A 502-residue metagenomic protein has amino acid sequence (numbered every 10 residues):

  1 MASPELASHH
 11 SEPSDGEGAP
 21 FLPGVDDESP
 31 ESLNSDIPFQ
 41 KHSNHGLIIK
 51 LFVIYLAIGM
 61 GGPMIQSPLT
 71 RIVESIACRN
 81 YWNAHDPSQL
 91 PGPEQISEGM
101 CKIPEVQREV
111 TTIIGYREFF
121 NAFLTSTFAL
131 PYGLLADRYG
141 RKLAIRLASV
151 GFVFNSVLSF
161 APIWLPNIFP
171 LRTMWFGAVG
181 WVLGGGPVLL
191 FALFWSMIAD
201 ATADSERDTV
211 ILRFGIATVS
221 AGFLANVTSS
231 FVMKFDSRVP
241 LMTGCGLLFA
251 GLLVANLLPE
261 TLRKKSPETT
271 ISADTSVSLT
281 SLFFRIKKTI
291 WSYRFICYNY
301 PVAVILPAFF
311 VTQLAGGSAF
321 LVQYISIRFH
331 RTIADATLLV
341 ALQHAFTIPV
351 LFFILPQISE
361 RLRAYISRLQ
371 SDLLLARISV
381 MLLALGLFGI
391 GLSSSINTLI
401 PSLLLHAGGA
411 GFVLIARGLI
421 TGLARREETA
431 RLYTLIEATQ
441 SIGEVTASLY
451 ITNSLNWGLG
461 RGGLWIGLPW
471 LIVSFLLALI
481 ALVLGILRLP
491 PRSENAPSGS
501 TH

Functional and structural regions predicted by a protein language model:
D26-H45, E260-V311, I327-R328, H502: Juxtamembrane intracellular "pre-TM" segments in multi-pass secondary transporters
P68-L69, G184-A203, G411-R425: Intracellular juxtamembrane helix-capping segments at the cytosolic ends of symmetry-related transmembrane helices
R146-P170, R377-S394: C-terminal ends and interior cores of transmembrane alpha-helices in multi-pass membrane transporters/permeases
M174-V219: Cytoplasmic helix-loop-helix junction between adjacent transmembrane helices in 12-TM secondary transporters
E206-K234, L247-L248, T347-V350, E437-Y450: Glycine-rich segments within core transmembrane alpha-helices of 12-TM secondary carriers
F231-G246, S371-L374, I451-A478: A membrane-interface helix-boundary motif in multi-pass transporters
A250-R263, I390, T446, L455-N456 (+1 more regions): Multi-pass alpha-helical transporter architecture, strongest for 12-TM Major Facilitator/SLC carriers used
L369-V413: C-terminal transmembrane helical hairpin of 12-TM major facilitator-type secondary transporters
